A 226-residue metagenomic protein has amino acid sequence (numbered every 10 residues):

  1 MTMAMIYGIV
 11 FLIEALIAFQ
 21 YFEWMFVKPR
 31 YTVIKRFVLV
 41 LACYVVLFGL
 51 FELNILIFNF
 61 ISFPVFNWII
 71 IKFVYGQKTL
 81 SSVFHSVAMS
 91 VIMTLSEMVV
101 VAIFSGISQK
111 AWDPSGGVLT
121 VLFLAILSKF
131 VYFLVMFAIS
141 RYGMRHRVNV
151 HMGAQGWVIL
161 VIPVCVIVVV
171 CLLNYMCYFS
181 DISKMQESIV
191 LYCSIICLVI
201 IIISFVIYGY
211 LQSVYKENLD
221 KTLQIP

Functional and structural regions predicted by a protein language model:
M1, F66, I201-S204: Generic signal for short, ordered secondary-structure residues within or immediately flanking folded domains
M3-A4, G8-I9, L16-V33, G49-V164 (+1 more regions): Juxtamembrane segments at transmembrane-helix boundaries in multi-pass signal-transduction membrane proteins
F37-V46: A "functional boundary" signal
V150-L223: Interfacial "cap-and-anchor" motif at the non-cytosolic start of specific transmembrane alpha-helices
P226: Conserved phosphoacceptor histidine of two-component systems
